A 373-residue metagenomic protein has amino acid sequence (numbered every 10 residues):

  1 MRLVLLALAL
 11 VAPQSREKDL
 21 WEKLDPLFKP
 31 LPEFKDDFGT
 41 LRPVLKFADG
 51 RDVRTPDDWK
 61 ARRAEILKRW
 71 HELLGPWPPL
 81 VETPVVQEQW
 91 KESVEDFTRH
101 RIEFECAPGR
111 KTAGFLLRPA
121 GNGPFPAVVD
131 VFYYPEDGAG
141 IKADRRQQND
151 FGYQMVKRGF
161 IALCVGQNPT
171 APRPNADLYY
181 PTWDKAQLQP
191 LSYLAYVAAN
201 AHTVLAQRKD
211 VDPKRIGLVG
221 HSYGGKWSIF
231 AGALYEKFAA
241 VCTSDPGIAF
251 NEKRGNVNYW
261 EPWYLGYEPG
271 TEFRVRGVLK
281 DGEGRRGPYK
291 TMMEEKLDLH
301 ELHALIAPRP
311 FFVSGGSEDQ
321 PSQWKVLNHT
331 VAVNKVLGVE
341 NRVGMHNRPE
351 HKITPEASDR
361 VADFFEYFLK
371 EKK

Functional and structural regions predicted by a protein language model:
M1-L6: Sec-dependent signal peptide recognition, specifically the positively charged N-region followed immediately by
P13-E72, P76: N-terminal pre-domain segments of enzymes
G75-N122: N-terminal cap/lid segment of alpha/beta-hydrolase-fold proteins
G123-P124, D130-Q207, K253-V257: Cap/lid segment of the alpha/beta-hydrolase catalytic domain
N200-Y264, T291: Primarily recognizes the serine-hydrolase "nucleophile elbow" in alpha/beta-hydrolase and SGNH/GDSL folds
T243-L302, Q323-V326, K335-E340: Mobile cap/lid helix-loop segments that gate and shape the active-site cleft of serine hydrolases
A307-P321: Conserved strand-to-loop "acid loop" that flanks and positions the catalytic carboxylate
L327-K373: C-terminal catalytic histidine-bearing segment of alpha/beta-hydrolase fold enzymes
